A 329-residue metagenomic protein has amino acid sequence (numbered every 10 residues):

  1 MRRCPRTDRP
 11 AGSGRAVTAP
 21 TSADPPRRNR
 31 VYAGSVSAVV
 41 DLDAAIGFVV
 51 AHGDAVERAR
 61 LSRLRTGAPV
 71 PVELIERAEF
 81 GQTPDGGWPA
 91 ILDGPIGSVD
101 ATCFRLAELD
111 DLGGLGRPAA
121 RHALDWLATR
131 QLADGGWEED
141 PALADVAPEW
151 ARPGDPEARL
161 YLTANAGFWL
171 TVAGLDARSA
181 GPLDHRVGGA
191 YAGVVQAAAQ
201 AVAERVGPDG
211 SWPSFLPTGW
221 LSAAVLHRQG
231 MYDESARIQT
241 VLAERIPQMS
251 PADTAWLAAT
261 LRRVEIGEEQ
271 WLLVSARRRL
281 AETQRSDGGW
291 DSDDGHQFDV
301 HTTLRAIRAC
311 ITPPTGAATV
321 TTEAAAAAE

Functional and structural regions predicted by a protein language model:
P5-D8, S13: Polybasic, low-complexity intrinsically disordered segments
R6, V17-E329: Preference for long, amphipathic alpha-helical scaffolds in soluble/luminal domains and all-alpha bundles
